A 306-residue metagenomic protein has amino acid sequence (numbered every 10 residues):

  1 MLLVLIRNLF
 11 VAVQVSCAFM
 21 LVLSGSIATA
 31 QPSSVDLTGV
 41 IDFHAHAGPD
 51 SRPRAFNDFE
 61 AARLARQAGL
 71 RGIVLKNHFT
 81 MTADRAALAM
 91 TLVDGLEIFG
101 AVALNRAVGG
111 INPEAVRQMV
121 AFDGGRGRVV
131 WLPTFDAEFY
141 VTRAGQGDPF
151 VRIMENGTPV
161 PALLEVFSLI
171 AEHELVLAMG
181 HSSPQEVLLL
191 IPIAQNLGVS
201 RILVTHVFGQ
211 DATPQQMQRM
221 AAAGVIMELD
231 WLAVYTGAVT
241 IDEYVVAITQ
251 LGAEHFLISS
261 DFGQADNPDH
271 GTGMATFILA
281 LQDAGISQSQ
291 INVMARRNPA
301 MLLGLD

Functional and structural regions predicted by a protein language model:
V11-S24: Bacterial N-terminal signal peptides
T29-L96: An N-terminally biased module of ancient metal coordination in phosphate/nucleic-acid-related enzymes
S34, A86-G95, Q118-G125, S168 (+3 more regions): Acidic (Asp/Glu)-rich catalytic clusters
V40-D42, G72, E97-F99, G127-W131 (+4 more regions): Structural preference for beta-strand elements that scaffold enzyme active sites
G109-L203: Extended substrate/RNA-proximal surfaces in nucleic-acid metabolism proteins
S168, L175-V239, L257: Catalytic pocket-lining loop regions of alpha/beta-barrel enzymes, especially the amidohydrolase/enolase/GH5 lineages
A253-H270: Short acidic/histidine-rich active-site segments
M274-D306: Mid-to-C-terminal alpha-helical segments outside catalytic/metal-binding sites
